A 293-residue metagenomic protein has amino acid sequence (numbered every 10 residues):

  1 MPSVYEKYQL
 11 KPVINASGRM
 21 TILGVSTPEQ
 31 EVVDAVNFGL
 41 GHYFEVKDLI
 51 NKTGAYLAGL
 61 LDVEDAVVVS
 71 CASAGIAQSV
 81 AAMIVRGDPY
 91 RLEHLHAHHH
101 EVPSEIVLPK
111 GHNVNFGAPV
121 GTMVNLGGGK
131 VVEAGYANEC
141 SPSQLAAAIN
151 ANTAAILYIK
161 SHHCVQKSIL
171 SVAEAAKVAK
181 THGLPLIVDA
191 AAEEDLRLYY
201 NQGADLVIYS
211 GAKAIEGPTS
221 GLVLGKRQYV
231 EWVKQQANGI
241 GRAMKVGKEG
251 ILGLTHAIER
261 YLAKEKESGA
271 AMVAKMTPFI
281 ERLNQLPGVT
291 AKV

Functional and structural regions predicted by a protein language model:
P2-T27, L49-L57, D62-L262, G269 (+1 more regions): Conserved PLP-enzyme active-site core in the AAT-like
Q30: Metal- or metallocofactor-binding catalytic centers and their adjacent structured scaffolds across diverse enzyme
H42-L49: N-terminal glycine-/serine-/threonine-rich phosphate-binding loop
S268-K275: Shared catalytic-loop signature of beta/alpha-barrel
A291-V293: Conserved PLP-binding catalytic core of the aspartate aminotransferase-like
